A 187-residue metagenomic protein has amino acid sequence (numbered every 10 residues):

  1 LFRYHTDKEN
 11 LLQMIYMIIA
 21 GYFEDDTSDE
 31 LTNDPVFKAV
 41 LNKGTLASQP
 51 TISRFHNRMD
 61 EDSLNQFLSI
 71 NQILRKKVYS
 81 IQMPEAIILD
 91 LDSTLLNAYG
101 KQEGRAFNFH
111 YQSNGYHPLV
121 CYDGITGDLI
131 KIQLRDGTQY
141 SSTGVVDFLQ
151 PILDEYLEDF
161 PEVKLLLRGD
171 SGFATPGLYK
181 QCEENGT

Functional and structural regions predicted by a protein language model:
L1-L12, T143: Basic, short loop/linker segments at the boundary and entry of helix-turn-helix/winged-helix-like folds
E9-G21: Short, hydrophobic/amphipathic alpha-helical patches that form generic packing surfaces within helical domains
Q13-M14, S28, S48, I52 (+3 more regions): Short, conserved catalytic/metal-binding motifs centered on acidic residues
E24-V40: DNA-recognition alpha helix
V40-N42, Y99-G104, I130-L134, G144 (+1 more regions): Short acidic, glycine/serine/threonine-rich loops at helix termini
T45, S53-V120: Active-site-proximal, Lys/Arg-enriched surface segment that forms a nucleic-acid-binding/basic interface patch
F109-F160: Electropositive, glycine- and tryptophan-enriched low-complexity nucleic-acid-binding patches
Y140-T187: Domain-level cores of phosphate- or acyl-group-handling catalytic modules
